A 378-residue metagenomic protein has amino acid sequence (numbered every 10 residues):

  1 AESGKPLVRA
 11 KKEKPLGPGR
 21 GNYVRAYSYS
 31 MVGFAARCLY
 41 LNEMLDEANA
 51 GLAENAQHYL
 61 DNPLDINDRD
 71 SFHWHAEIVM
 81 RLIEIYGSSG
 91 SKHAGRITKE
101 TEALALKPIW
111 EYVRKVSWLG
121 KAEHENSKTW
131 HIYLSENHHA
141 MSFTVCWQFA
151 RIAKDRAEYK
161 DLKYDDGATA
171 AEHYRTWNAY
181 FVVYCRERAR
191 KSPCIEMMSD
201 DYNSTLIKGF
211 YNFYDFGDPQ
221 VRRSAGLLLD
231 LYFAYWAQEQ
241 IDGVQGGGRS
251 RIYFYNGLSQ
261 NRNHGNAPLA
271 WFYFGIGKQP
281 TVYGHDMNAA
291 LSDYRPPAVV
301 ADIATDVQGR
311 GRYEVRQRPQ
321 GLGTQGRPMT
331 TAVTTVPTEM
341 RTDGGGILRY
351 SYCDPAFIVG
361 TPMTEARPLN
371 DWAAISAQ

Functional and structural regions predicted by a protein language model:
A1-M141, V145, A153-D155, K163-F181 (+1 more regions): Ser/Thr/Asn(+Pro)-rich, low-complexity disordered segments
I66-E77, V113-L134, V183-D201, L231-Q260: Charged/polar, low-hydrophobicity segments characteristic of intrinsically disordered regions and flexible loops
M80, W147, Y211-Y214: Amphipathic alpha-helical segments within well-ordered protein domains
A171-E239: Internal, well-ordered domain-core segments that constitute the primary functional module of diverse proteins
Y211, P219-S292: Extended amphipathic alpha-helical segments with heptad-repeat/coiled-coil character used for oligomerization, fusion
